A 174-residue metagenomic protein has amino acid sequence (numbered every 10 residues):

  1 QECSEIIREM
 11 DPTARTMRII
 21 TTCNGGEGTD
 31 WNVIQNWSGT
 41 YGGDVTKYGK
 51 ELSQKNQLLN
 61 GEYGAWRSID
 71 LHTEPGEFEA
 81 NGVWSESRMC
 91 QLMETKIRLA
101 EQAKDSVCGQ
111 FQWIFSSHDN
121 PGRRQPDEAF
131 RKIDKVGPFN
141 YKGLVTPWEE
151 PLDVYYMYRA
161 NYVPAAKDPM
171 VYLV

Functional and structural regions predicted by a protein language model:
Q1-D153, Y158: Substrate-binding/catalytic cleft of secreted carbohydrate-active enzymes, primarily glycoside hydrolases
M157-V174: Surface beta-strand/loop "capping" patches
